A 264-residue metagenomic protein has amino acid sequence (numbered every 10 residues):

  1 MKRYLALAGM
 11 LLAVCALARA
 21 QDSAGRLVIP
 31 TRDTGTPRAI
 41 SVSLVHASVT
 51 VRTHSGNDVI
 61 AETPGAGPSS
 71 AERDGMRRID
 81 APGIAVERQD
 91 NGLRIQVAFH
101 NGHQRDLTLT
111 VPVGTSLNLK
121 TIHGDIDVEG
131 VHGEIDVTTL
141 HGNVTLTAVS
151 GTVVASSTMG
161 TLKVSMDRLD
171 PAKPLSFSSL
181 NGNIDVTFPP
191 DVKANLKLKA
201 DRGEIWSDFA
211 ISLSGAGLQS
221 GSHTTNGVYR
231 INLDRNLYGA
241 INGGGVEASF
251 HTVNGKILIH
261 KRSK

Functional and structural regions predicted by a protein language model:
M1-K264: Intrinsically disordered, low-complexity terminal regions
